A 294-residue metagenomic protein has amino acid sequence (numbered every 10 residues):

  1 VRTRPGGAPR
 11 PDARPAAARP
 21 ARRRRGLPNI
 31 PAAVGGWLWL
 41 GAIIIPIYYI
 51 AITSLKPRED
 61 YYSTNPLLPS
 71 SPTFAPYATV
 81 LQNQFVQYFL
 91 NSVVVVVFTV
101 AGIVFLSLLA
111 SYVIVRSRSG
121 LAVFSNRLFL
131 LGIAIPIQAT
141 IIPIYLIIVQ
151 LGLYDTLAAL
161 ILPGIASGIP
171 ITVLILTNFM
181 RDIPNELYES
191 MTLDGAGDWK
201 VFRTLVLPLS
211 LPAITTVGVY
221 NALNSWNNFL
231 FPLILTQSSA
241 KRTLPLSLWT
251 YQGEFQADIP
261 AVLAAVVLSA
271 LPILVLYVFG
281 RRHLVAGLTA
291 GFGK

Functional and structural regions predicted by a protein language model:
V1-G26: Short, Lys/Arg-rich, polar N-terminal cytosolic tail immediately upstream of the first transmembrane signal-anchor
N29-K294: A structural signal for multi-pass alpha-helical bundles of membrane permease subunits that mediate small-molecule
